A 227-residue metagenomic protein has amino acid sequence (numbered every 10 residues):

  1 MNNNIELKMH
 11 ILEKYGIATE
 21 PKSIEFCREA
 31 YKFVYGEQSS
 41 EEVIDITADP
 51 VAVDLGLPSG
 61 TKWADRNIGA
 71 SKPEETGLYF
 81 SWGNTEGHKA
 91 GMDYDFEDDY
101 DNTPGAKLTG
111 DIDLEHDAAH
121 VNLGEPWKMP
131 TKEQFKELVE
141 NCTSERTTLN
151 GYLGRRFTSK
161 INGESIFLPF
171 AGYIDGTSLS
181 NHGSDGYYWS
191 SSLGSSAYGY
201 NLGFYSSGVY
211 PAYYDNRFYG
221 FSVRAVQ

Functional and structural regions predicted by a protein language model:
M1-I11: Short amphipathic alpha-helical heptad-repeat segments
I11-L12, L55: A short beta-strand micro-motif
G16-I24: Charged, low-complexity interaction regions
E25-R28, K136: Generic structural signal for individual residues within well-ordered alpha-helical segments across diverse proteins
K32-V51: Low-complexity, Pro/Thr/Ser/Gly/Ala-rich linker/spacer regions in secreted, extracellular modular proteins
D49-V51, L55-Q227: C-terminal, surface-exposed recognition/capping segments
